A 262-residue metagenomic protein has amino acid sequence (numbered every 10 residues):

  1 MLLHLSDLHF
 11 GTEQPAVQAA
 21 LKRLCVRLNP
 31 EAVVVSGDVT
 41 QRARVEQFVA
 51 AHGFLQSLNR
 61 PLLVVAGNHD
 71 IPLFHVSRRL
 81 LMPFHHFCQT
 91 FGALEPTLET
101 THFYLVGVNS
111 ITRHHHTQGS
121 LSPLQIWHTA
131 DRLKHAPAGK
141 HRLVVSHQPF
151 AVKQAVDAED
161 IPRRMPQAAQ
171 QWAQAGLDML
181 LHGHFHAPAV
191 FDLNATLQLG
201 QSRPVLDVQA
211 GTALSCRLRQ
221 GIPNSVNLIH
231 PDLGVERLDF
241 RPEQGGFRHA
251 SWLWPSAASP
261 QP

Functional and structural regions predicted by a protein language model:
M1-S57, L73-F74, H128, H135: N-terminal active-site segment of His-dependent metallophosphoesterases
H4-S6, V33-D38, L62-N68, N109 (+3 more regions): Active-site neighborhood of phospho(di)ester-bond hydrolases with catalytic His/Asp-centered motifs
G11-Q14, Q41-E46, N68-V76, R113-T117 (+3 more regions): Active-site environment of divalent metal-dependent phosphoester hydrolases
P30, N59, P137-H141, L177 (+1 more regions): A general structural motif
V49-H128, A136, Q170-A173, G200 (+2 more regions): Extended active-site neighborhood of metal-dependent phosphoesterases/phosphodiesterases
A138-Q154: Short acidic, glycine-rich surface-loop motifs adjacent to enzyme active sites
A158-G234: Conserved beta-sheet core of the metallophosphoesterase superfamily
H230-P262: A short C-terminal boundary segment appended to hydrolase-like catalytic domains
